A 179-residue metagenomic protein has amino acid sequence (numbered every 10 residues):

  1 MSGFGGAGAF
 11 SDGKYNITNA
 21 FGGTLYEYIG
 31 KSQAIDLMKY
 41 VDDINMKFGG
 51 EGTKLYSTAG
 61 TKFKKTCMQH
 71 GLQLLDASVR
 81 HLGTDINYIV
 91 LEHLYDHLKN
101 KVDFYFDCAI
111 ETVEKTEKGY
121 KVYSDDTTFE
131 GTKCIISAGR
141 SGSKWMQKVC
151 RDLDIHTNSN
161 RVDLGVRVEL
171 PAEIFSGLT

Functional and structural regions predicted by a protein language model:
M1-I29, Y56-T179: Residues forming the flavin
I29, Q33, L37-N45: Conserved catalytic/binding loops enriched for acidic/polar residues
F48-G52: Cleavable N-terminal targeting peptides that direct proteins into the secretory/outer-membrane pathway or into
